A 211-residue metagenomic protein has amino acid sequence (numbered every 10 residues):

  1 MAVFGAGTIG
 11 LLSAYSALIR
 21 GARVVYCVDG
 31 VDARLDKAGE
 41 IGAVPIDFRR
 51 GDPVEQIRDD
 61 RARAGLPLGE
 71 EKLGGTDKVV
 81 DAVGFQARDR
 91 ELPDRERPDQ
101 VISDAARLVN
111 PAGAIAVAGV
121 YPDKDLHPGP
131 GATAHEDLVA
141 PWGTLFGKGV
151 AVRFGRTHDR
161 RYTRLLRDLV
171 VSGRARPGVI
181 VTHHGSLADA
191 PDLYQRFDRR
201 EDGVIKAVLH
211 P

Functional and structural regions predicted by a protein language model:
M1-G51: Mid-domain Rossmann-like dinucleotide-binding core that forms the NAD(H)/NADP(H) cofactor-binding site
R20, V44-G149: Glycine-rich cofactor phosphate-binding loops and adjacent beta1-alpha1 units of small-molecule cofactor enzyme domains
G30-V31, Y121, H158: Residues in the short beta-alpha loop(s) of Rossmann-like NAD(P)-binding domains
D32, D36, G143, G178 (+1 more regions): Residues in well-ordered alpha-helical elements
P67, G74, R156-P211: C-terminal hydrophobic helical "lid"/dimerization subdomain of Rossmann-like NAD(P)H-dependent oxidoreductases
L145-F146, V152-R153, L169: Rossmann-like dinucleotide-binding domain for NAD(H)/NADP(H)
